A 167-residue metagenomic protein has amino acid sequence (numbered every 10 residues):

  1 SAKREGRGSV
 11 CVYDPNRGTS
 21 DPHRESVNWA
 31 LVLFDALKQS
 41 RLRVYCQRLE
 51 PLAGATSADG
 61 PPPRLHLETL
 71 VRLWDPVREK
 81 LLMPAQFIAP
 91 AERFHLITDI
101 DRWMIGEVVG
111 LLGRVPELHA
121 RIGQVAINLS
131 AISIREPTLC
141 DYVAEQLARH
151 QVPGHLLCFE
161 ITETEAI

Functional and structural regions predicted by a protein language model:
S1-R4, D35, G113-E117: Regular, well-ordered alpha-helical segments
R4-C46, A91-H95, S133-C140: C-di-GMP signaling machinery
V10, D14, G18, P63-E68 (+2 more regions): Catalytic core of bacterial c-di-GMP phosphodiesterases, primarily the EAL and HD-GYP domains, capturing alpha-helical
E25-P90, N128, E160: Active-site core of bacterial EAL-family cyclic-dinucleotide phosphodiesterase domains
